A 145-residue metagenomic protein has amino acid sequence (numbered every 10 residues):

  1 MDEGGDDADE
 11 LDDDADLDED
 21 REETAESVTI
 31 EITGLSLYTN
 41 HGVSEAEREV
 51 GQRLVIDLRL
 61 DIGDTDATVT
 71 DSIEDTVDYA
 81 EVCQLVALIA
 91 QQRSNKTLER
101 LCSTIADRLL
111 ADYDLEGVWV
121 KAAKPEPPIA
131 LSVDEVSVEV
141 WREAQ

Functional and structural regions predicted by a protein language model:
M1-Q145: N-terminal, polar/charged subdomain of small-to-medium soluble alpha/beta proteins
